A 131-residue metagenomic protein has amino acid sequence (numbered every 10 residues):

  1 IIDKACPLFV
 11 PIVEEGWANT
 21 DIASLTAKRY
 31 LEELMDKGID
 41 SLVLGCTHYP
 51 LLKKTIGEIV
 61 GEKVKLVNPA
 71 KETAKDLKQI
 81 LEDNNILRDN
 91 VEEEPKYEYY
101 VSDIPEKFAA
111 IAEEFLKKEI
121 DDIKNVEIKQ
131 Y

Functional and structural regions predicted by a protein language model:
I1-Y131: Non-catalytic structural scaffold of enzyme domains
